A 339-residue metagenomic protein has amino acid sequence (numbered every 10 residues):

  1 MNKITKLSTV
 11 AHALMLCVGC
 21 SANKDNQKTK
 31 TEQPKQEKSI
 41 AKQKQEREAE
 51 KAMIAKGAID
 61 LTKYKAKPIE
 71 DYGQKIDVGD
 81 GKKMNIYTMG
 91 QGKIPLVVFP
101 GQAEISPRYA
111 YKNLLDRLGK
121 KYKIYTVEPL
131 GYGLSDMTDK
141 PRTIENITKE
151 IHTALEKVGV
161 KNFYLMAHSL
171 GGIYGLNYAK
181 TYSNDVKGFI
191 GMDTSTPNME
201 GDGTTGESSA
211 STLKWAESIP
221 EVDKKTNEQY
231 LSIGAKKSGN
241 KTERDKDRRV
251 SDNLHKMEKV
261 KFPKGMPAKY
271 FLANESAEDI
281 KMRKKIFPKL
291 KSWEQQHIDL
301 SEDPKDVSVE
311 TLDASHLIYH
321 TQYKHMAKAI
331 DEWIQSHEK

Functional and structural regions predicted by a protein language model:
V18-G19: C-terminal motif of bacterial Sec signal peptides marking the signal peptidase cleavage site
L61-K83: N-terminal cap/lid segment of alpha/beta-hydrolase-fold proteins
V78, K82-L134: Conserved HGGG/HGGXW glycine-rich cap/lid loop of the alpha/beta-hydrolase fold
T126-Y164: Active-site loop/oxyanion-hole signature of alpha/beta-hydrolase fold enzymes
K161-N198: Conserved hydrolase catalytic core segment
I190-I219: Flexible "cap/lid" loop of the alpha/beta hydrolase fold
T226-D303: Conserved serine/cysteine hydrolase catalytic core
K305-K339: Catalytic active-site module of serine/aspartate enzymes centered on a nucleophile-bearing elbow/loop
